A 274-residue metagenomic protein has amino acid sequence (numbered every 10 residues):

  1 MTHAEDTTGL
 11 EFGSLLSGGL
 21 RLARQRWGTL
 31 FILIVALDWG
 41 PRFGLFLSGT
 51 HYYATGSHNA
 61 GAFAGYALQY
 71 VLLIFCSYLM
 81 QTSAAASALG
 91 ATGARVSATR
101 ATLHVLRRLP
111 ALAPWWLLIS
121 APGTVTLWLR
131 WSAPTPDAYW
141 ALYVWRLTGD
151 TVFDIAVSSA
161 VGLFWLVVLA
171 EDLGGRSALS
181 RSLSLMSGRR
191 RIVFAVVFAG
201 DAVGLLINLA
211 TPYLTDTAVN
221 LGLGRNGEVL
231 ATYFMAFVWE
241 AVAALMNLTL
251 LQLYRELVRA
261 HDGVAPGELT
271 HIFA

Functional and structural regions predicted by a protein language model:
T2-T7, G18, G40-F43, T50-A64 (+6 more regions): Juxtamembrane transition segments at transmembrane-helix termini in multipass membrane proteins
E5-Q25, S97-L106, G175-G188: A short amphipathic helical element positioned immediately N-terminal to and/or at the very start of a transmembrane
L20-V35, L109-L117, S187-A195: Membrane-interface helix starts
V35, W39, M80, L117-G123: Hydrophobic alpha-helical transmembrane segments of multi-pass integral membrane proteins
A36, L68, L118, W145 (+4 more regions): Hydrophobic residues within alpha-helical transmembrane segments of multi-pass solute transporters/permease subunits
Y66, Y70, T99-L127, Y143-T151: Alpha-helical membrane-spanning segments of integral membrane proteins, especially the hydrophobic core of TM bundles
R130-W131, Y213: Charged, solvent-exposed helices and adjacent loops that form client-binding or oligomerization surfaces
S132-T148, T217-A231: Membrane-interfacial helix-loop-helix connectors in multipass membrane proteins
